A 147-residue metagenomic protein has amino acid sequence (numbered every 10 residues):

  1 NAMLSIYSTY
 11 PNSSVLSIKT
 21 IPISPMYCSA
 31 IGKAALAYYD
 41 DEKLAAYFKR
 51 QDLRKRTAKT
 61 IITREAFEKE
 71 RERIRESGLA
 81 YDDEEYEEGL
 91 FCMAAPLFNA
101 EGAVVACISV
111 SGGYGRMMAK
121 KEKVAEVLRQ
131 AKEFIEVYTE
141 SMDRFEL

Functional and structural regions predicted by a protein language model:
M3-T9, S14-K19: Amphipathic coiled-coil signal-relay and dimerization helices
S17-E85: Short, solvent-exposed recognition segments
E88, V105-L147: Juxtadomain coupling helices with adjacent low-complexity linkers
F91-A95: Short hydrophobic beta-strand micro-motif common in sensory/regulatory domains
L97-A100: Sensor-regulatory modules in signal-transduction proteins
